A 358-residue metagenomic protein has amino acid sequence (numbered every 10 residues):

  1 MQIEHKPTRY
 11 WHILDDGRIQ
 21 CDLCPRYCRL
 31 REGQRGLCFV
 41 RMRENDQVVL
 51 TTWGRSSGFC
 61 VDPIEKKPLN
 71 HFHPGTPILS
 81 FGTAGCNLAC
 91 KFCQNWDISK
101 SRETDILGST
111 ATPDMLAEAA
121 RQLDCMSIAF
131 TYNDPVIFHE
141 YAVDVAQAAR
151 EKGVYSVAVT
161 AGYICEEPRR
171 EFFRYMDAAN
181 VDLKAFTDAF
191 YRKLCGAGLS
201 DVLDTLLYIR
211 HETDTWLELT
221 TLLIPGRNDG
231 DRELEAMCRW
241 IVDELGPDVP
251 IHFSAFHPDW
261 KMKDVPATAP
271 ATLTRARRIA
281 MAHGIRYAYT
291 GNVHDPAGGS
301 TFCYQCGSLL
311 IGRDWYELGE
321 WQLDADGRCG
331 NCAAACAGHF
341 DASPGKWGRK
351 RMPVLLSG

Functional and structural regions predicted by a protein language model:
M1-E32, R227-G358: Auxiliary Fe-S-binding modules of radical SAM enzymes
M1-T76: Flexible, acidic/Gly-rich N-terminal and inter-domain linker regions that tether and position cofactor-handling modules
L23, L37-V40, G85-L88, F92 (+2 more regions): Short, cysteine/histidine-rich loop/knuckle motifs that typically chelate Zn2+
Y27-T51, N95-D105, I311-Y316, C336-S343: Iron-sulfur (Fe-S) cluster-binding segments and ferredoxin-like electron-carrier domains, especially [2Fe-2S]
Q34, C86, T187: A generic "binding-loop/recognition-motif" signal
R43-A178, W347-S357: Conserved Radical SAM active-site core
T110-A271, I279: Conserved AdoMet/S-adenosylmethionine-binding subsite of the radical SAM
